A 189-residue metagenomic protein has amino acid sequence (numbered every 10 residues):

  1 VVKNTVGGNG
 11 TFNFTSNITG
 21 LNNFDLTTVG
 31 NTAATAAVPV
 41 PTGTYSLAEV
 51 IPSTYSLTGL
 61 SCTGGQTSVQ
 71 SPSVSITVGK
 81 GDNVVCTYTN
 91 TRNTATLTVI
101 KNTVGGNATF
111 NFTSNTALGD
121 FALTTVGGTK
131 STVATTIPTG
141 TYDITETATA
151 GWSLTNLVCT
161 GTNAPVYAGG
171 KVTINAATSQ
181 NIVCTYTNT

Functional and structural regions predicted by a protein language model:
V1-T189: Solvent-exposed loop/turn and edge beta-strand elements of beta-rich ligand-binding domains
